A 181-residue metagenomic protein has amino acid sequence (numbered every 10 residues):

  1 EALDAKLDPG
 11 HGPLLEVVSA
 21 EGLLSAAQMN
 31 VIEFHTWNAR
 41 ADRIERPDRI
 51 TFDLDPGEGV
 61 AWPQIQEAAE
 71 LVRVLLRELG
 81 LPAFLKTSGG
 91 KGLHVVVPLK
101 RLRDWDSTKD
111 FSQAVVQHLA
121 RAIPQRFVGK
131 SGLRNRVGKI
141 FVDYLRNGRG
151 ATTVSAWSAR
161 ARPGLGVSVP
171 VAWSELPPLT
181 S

Functional and structural regions predicted by a protein language model:
E1-D48: Active-site loop/lid in soluble adenylation, ligation, and acyl-transfer enzymes
M29-I50, P56-G57, D106-S181: C-terminal accessory nucleic-acid interaction domains of nucleic acid-metabolism proteins
T51-G59, V97-R101: Short acidic, glycine/Ser/Thr-rich loop/turn "cap" segments at secondary-structure junctions
V60, G92-H94, R149-A151: Flexible loop/turn segments at secondary-structure boundaries
W62-L81, T108-I123: Long, well-ordered alpha-helical scaffolding segments within enzyme catalytic domains, especially pronounced
G80-L85, F127: A short linear hydrophobic-aromatic micro-motif
T87-V97: Short, conserved phosphate-binding/catalytic loop or strand-edge motifs used in phosphoryl-/nucleotidyl-transfer
V96-D110: Catalytic palm subdomain of template-directed nucleic-acid polymerases, centered on the conserved carboxylate motif
